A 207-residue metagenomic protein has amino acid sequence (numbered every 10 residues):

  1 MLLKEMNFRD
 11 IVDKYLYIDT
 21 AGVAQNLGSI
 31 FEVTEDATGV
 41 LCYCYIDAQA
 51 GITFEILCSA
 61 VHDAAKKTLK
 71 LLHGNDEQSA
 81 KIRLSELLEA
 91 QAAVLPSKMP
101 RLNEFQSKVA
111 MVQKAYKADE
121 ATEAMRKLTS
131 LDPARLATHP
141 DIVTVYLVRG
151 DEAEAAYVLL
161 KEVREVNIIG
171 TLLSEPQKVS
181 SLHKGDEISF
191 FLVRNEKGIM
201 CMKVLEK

Functional and structural regions predicted by a protein language model:
M1-Y157, E162-K207: Mixed-charge, low-complexity intrinsically disordered regions
